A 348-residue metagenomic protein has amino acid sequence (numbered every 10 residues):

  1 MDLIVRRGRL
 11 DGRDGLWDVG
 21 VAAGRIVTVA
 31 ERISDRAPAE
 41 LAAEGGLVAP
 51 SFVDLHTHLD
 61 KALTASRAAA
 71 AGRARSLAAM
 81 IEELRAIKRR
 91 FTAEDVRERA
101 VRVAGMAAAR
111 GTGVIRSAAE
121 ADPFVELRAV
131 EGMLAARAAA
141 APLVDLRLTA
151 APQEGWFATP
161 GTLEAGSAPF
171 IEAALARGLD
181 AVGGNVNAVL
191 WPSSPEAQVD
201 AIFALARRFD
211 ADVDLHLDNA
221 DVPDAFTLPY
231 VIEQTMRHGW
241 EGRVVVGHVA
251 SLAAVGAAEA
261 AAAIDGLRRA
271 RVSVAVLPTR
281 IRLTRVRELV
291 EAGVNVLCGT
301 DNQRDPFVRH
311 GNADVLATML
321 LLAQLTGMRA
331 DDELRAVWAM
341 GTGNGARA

Functional and structural regions predicted by a protein language model:
M1-R36: N-terminal metal-binding scaffold of metallo-dependent hydrolase/deaminase domains
D2-R7, I33-A78, V101: Replace "His-x-His-based motif
R7-D11, A107, R268-S273, L277-L283 (+1 more regions): C-terminal helical cap
G8, G24, G45, H56 (+7 more regions): Divalent metal-coordination and catalytic microenvironments
L63-V96, G178-A181, T227-V245, A263 (+2 more regions): Active-site gating loops and adjacent loop-to-helix segments of metal-dependent hydrolytic enzymes
A65-A118, F124-A141, P169-A176: Alpha-helical scaffold segments that flank or form the walls of functional sites
V144-D145, A150-S167, A176-T284: Active-site core of metal-dependent hydrolases
E233-V244, R287-A348: His/Asp/Glu-enriched, well-ordered alpha-helical/loop segment that forms or immediately abuts the divalent-metal
